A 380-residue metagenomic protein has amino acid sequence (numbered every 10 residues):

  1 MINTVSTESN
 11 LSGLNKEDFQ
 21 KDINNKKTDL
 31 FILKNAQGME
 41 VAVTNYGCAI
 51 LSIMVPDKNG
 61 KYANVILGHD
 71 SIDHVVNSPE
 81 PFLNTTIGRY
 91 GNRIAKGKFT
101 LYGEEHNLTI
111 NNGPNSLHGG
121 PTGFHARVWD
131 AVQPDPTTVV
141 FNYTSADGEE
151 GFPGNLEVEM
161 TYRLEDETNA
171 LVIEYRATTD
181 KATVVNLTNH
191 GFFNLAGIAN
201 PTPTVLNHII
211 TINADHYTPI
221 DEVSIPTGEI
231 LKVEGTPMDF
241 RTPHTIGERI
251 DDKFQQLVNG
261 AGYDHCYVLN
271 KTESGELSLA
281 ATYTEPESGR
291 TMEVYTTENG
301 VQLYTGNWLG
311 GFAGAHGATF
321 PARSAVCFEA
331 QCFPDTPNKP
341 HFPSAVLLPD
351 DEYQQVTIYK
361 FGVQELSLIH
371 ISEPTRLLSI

Functional and structural regions predicted by a protein language model:
I2-L368: An exposed, glycine/acidic-rich loop-and-rim segment of catalytic or binding clefts
I369-I380: Single conserved hydrophobic/aromatic residue that forms the stacking wall/gate of nucleotide- or nucleobase-binding
